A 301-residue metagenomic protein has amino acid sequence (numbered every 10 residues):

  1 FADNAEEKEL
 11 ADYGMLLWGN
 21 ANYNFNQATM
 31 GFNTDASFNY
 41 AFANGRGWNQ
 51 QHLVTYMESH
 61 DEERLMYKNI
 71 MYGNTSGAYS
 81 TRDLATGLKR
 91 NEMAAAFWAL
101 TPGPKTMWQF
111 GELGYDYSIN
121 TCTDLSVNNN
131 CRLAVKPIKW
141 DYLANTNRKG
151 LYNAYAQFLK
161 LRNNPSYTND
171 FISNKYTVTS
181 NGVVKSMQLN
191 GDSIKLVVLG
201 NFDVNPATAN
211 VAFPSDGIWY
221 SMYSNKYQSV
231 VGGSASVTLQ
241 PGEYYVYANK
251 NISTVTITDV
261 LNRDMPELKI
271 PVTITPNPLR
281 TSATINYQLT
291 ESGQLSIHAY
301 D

Functional and structural regions predicted by a protein language model:
F1-E62, M71, G87-K105, G111-I194 (+4 more regions): Active-site-proximal helices and loops of the catalytic beta/alpha 8
N49, S292-Q294: Short, small/polar residue-rich loop motifs at catalytic or cofactor-binding pockets
K68-L84: Short, basic, glycine/proline-bearing loop/turn elements
G200-F202, V211-F213, P276, N286-E291: Non-cytosolic beta-sheet module surface loops
I218-Y220, S296-Y300: Beta-strand signatures of extracellular beta-sandwich domains
V231-I257: C-terminal beta-strand-rich structural cap/linker in extracellular carbohydrate-active enzymes
L261-L289, A299-Y300: Surface-exposed, proline-anchored Ser/Thr-rich loop/turn motifs
